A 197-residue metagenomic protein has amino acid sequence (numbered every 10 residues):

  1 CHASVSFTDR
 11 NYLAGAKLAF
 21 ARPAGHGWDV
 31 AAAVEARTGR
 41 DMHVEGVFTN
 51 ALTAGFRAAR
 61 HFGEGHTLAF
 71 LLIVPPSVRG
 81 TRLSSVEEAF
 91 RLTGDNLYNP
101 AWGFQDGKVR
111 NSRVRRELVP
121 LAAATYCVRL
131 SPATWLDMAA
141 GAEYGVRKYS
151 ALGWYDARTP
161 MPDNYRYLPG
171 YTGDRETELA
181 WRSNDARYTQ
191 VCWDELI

Functional and structural regions predicted by a protein language model:
S4, T8-T38, H43-T81, A124-S131: Transmembrane beta-barrel wall of Gram-negative outer-membrane proteins
D9-L13, E45-A51, Q105, R113-V119 (+1 more regions): Transmembrane beta-barrel outer-membrane domains
A59-H61, G65-T125, S150-I197: Acidic/polar loop-and-plug regions of large Gram-negative outer-membrane beta-barrel proteins
P75-P76, A142-G145: Glycine-rich beta-alpha junction loops
P120, C127-R129, E143: Alpha-helical transmembrane segments of multi-pass membrane transporters/translocases
W135-G141: Membrane-embedded beta-barrel scaffold of Gram-negative outer-membrane proteins
